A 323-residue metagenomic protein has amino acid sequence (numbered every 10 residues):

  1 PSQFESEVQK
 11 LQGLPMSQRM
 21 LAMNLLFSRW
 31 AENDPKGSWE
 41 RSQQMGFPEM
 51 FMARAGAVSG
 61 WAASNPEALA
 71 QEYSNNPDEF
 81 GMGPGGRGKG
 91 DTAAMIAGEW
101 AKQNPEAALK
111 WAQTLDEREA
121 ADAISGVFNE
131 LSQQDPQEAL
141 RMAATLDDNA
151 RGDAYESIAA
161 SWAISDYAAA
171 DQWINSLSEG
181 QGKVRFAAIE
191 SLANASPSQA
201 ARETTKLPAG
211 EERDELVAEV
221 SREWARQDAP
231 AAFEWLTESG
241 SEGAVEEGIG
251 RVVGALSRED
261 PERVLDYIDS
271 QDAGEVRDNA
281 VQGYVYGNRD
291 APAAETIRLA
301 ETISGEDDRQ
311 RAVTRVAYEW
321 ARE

Functional and structural regions predicted by a protein language model:
P1-E323: Non-catalytic tandem-repeat scaffold regions and their flanking low-complexity/translocation tails
